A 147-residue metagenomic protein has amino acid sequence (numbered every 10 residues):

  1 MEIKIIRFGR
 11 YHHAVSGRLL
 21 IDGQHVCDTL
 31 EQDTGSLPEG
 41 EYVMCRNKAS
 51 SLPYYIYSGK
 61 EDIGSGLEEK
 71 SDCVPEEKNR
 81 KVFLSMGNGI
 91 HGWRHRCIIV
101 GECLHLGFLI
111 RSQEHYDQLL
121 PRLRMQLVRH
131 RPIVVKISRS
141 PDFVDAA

Functional and structural regions predicted by a protein language model:
M1-I133, R139-A147: Cell wall/extracellular polymer interaction/catalysis modules
